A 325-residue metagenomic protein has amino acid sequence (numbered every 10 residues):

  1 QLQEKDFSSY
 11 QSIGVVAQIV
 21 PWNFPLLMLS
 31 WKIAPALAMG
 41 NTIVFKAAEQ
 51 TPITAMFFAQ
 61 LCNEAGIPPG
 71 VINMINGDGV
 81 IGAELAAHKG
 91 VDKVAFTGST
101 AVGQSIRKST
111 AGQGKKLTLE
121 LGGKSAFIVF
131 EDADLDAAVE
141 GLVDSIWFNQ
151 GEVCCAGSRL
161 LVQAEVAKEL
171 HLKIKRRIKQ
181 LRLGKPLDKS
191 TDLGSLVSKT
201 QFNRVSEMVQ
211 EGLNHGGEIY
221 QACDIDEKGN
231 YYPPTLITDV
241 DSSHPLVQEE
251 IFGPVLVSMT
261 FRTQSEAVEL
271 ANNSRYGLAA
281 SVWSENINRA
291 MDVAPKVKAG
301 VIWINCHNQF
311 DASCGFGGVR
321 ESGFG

Functional and structural regions predicted by a protein language model:
Q1-A137, F261: Rossmann-like NAD(P) dinucleotide-binding subdomain of oxidoreductase/dehydrogenase enzymes
P35, E84-L85, G141, E211 (+1 more regions): Well-formed, non-transmembrane alpha-helical positions, independent of function
G40, I72, V94, G123 (+6 more regions): Residue-level signal for inorganic ion chemistry
T42, K116, E218, G277-A279: Residue-level detector of anion-binding/catalytic polar loops
Q50, V80, G90, D134 (+7 more regions): Residue-level recognition of oxygen-bearing side chains
M56, E84-L85, G141, L270 (+1 more regions): CheY-like receiver
V91, I128, R182, N214 (+2 more regions): Conserved C-terminal structural/oligomerization subdomain of aldehyde/semialdehyde dehydrogenase
A101-D241, L270, I304: ALDH superfamily catalytic-core signature
